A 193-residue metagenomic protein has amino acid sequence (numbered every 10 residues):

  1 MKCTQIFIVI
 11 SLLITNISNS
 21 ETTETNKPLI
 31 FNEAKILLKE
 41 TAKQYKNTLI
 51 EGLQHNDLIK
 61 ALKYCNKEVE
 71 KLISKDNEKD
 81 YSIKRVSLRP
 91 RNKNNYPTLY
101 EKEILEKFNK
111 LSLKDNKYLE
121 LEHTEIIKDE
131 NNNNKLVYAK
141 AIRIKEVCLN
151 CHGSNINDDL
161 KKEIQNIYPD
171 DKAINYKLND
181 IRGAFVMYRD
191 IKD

Functional and structural regions predicted by a protein language model:
M1-Q5: Positively charged n-region of N-terminal signal peptides that target proteins for export
F7-T15: Bacterial N-terminal signal peptides
I17-N19: N-terminal Sec signal peptide cleavage junction
E21-K145, D159-D193: Extracytoplasmic c-type cytochrome modules immediately beyond a signal peptide or single-pass transmembrane anchor
K145-N155: The canonical Cys-X-X-Cys-His
